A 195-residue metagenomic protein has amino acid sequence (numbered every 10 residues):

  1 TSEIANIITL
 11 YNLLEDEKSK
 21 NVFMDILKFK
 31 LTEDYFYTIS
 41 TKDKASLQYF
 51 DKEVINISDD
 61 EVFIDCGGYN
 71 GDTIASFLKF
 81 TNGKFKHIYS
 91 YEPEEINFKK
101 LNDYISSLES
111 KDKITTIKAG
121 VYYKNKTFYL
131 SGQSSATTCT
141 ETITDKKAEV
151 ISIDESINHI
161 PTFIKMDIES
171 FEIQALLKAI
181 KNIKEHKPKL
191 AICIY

Functional and structural regions predicted by a protein language model:
T1-Y195: Phosphate/nucleotide-binding beta-alpha loop and adjacent structural elements of enzyme active sites
